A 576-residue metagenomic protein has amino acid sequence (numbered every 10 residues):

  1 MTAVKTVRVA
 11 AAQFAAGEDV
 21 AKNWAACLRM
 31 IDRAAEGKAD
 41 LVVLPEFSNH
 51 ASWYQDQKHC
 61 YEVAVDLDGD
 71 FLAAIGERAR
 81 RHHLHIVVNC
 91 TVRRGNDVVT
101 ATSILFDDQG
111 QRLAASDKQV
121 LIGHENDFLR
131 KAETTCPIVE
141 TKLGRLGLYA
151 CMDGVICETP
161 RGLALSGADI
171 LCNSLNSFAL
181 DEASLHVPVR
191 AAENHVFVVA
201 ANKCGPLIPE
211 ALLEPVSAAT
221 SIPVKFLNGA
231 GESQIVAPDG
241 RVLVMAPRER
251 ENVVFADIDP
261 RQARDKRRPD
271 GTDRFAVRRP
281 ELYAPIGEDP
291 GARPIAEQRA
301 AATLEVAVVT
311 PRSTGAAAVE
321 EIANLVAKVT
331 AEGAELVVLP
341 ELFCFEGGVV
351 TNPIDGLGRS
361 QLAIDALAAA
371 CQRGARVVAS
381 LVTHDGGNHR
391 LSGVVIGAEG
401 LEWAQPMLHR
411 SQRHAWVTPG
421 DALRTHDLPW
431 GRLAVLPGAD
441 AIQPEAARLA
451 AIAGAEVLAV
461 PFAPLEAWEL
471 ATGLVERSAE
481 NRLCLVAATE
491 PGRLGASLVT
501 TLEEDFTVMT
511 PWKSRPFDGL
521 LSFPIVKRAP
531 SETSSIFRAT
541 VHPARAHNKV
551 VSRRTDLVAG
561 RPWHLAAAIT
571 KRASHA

Functional and structural regions predicted by a protein language model:
T2-G17, A296-A316: Short beta-strand segments enriched in small/hydrophobic residues
R8, V87, T102, T135 (+5 more regions): Conserved beta-strand and immediately adjacent loop positions that scaffold enzyme active sites
A10, V87, G147, V199 (+3 more regions): Structural detector of well-ordered beta-strand residues that form the stable sheet scaffold of enzyme domains
V20, A25-A115, S177-V196, L213 (+3 more regions): Cys-nucleophile CN-hydrolase/nitrilase-fold catalytic domain and related Cys-dependent amidase chemistry that acts on
N49-H50, D66, A74, A79 (+4 more regions): Ordered, small/hydrophobic-rich secondary-structure cores
V65-L67, R93-I170, L175-L185, V189 (+11 more regions): Active-site catalytic loop in hydrolytic enzyme cores
N89, S174, A201-N202, S380 (+3 more regions): Generic beta-sheet signal
P137-E140, K203-T303, T425, P491-A576: C-terminal beta-strand edge segments of enzyme domains
